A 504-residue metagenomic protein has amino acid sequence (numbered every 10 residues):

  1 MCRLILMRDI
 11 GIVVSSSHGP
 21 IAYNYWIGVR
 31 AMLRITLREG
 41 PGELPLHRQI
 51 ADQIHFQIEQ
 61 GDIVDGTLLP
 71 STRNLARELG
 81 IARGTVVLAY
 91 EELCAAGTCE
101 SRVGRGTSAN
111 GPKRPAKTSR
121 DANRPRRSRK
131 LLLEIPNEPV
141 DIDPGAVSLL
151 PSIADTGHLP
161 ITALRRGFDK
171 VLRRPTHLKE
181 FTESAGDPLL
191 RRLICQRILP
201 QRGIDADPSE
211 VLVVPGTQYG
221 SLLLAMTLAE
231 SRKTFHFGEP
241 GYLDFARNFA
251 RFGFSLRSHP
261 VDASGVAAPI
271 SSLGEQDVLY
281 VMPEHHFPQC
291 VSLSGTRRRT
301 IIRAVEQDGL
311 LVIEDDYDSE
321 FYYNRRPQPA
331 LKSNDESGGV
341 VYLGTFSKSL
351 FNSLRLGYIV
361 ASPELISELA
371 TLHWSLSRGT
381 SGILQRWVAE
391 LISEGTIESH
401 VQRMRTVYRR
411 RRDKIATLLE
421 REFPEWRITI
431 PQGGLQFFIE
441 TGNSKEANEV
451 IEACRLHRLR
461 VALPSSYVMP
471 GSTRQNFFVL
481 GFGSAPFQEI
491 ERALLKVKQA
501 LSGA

Functional and structural regions predicted by a protein language model:
M1-D169, E364, A370, W374-S381 (+12 more regions): N-terminal basic, amphipathic alpha-helical segments
E100-S101, A206, V461: Short beta-strand "wing" residues that participate in macromolecule-binding interfaces
P175-D308, E320-F321, R326-N334, V341 (+1 more regions): Conserved core of the PLP fold type I
I194, Y358, R386-E394: Helix-loop "lid/cap" segments that line or gate small-molecule binding pockets
S333-E368, T380: Active-site PLP attachment segment
